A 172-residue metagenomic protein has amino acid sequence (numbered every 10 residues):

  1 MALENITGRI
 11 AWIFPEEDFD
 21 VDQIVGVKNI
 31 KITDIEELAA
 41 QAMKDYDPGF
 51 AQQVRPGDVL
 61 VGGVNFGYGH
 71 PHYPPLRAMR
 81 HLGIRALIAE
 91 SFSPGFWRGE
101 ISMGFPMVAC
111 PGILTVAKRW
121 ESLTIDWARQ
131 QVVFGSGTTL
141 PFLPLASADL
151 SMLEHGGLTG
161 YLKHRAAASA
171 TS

Functional and structural regions predicted by a protein language model:
M1-F19, Q23-G26, L162-S172: N-terminal, positively charged, Ser/Thr/Ala/Gly-biased leader segments that form transit/presequence-like amphipathic
T7, V59, A146-A148: Short hydrophobic "helix-edge" motifs at membrane interfaces and signal-peptide entry regions
D18, F66-G67, S147: Short, glycine-/Ser/Thr-/acidic-enriched flexible segments
I24-R129: Feature captures the catalytic cores and cofactor-binding loops of soluble hydro-lyases/lyases that act on carboxylate
G99-S172: Acidic, glycine-rich flexible loop/linker segments
